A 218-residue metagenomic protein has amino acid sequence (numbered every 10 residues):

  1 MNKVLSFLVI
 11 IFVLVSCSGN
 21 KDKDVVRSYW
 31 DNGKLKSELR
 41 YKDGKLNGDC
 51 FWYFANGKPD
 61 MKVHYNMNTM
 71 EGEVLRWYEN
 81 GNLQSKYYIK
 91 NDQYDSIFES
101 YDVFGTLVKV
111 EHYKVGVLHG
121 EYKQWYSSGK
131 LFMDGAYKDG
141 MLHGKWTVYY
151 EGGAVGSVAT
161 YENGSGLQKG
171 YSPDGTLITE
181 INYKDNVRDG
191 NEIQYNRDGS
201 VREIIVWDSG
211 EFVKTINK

Functional and structural regions predicted by a protein language model:
V4-L14: Sec-dependent N-terminal signal peptides
V15-K218: Glycine/tyrosine- and acidic-biased, solvent-exposed loop/turn segments at the edges of beta-strands
